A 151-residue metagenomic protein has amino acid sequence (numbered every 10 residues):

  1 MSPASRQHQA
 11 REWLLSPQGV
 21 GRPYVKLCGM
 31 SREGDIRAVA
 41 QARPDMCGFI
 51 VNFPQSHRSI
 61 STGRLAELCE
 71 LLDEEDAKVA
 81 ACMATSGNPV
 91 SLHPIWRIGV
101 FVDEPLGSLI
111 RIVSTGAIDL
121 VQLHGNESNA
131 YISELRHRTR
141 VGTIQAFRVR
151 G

Functional and structural regions predicted by a protein language model:
S2-C28, A81-L92: N-terminal amphipathic alpha-helix/helix-capping segment at the start of soluble metabolic enzymes
S2-R6, M46, V51-S59: Glycine/Thr-rich beta-alpha phosphate-binding loop at enzyme active sites
G29-R32, G125: Helix N-cap/beta->alpha junction signal
I36-A42: Alpha/beta enzyme core
R43-P44, A117: Short acidic/histidine-rich motifs immediately flanking catalytic phosphotransfer sites in two-component signaling
V51-Q55, S61, C69-G151: Conserved anion-binding
